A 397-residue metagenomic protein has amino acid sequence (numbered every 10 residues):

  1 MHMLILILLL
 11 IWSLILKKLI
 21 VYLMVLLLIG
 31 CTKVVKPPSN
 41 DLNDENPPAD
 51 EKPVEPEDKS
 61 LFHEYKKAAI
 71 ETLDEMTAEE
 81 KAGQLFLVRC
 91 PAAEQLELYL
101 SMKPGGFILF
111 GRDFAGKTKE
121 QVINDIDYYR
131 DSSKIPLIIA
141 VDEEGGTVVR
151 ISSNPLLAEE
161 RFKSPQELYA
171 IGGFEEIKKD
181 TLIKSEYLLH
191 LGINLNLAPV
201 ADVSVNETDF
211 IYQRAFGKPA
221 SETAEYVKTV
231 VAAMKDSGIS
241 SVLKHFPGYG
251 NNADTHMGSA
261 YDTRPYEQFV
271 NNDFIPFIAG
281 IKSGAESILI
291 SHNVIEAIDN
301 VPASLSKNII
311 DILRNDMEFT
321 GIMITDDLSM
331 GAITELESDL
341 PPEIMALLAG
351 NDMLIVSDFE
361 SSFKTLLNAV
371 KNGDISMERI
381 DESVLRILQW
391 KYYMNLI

Functional and structural regions predicted by a protein language model:
H2-L6, K17-Y22: Sec-dependent signal peptide recognition, specifically the positively charged N-region followed immediately by
I29-G30: C-terminal motif of bacterial Sec signal peptides marking the signal peptidase cleavage site
V34-V35, D41-I139, E143-S153: N-terminal hydrophobic targeting/anchoring segments and the immediately downstream early-domain regions of hydrolases
T77, G116-D127, V148, L156 (+3 more regions): Second-shell residues forming the walls of enzyme active-site clefts
G83-R89, G105-L109, L137-E143, L195-P199 (+4 more regions): Hydrophobic faces of well-ordered beta-strands that scaffold small-molecule active sites in alpha/beta enzyme cores
C90-L100, I177-K184, N272-P276, D339-E343: Short, acidic/polar
R130-A158, D180-A201, T223-G248: Glycine-rich, aromatic-flanked loop segments that form ligand/cofactor-binding clefts across common enzyme folds
K371-I397: Mid-to-C-terminal alpha-helical segments outside catalytic/metal-binding sites
